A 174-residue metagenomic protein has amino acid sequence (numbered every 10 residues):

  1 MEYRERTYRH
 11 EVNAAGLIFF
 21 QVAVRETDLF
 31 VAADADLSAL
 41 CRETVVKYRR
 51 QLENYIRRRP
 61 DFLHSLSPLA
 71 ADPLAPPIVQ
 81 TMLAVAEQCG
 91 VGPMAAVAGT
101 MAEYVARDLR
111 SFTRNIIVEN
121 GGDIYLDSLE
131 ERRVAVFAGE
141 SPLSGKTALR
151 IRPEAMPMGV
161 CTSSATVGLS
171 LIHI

Functional and structural regions predicted by a protein language model:
M1-R9, D36-L40, R57-L66, S144-I151: Short, mixed-charge, low-aromatic patches
M1-T27: N-terminal basic/disordered segments at the start of proteins
Y8, A15-L17, P68, Q80 (+2 more regions): Residue-level detector of functional hotspots within protein domains
D28-F30, E53: Hydrophobic, conserved cores of late-appearing folded domains
V31-A35: Short beta-strand-to-loop capping motifs
S38-V118: Alpha/propeptide regions of enzymes that mature by internal proteolysis
E87-S163, V167-L169: Glycine-rich anion/phosphate-binding loop at the beta-strand->alpha-helix junction
I172-I174: Conserved small/polar residues in nucleotide/adenosyl-binding loops
